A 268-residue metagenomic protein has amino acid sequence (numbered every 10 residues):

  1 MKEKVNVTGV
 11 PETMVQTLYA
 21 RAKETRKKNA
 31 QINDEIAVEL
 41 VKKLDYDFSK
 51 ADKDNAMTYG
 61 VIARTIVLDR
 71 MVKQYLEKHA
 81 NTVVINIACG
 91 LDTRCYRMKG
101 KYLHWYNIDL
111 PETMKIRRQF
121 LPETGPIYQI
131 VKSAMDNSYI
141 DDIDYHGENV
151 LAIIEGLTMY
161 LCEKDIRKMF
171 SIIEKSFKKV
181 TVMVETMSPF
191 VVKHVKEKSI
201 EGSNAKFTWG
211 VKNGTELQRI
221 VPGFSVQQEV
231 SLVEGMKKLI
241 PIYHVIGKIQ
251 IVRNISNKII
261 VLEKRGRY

Functional and structural regions predicted by a protein language model:
M1-I85, C89-K132, H146: Rossmann-like AdoMet
S138-G147: Short amphipathic alpha-helix with an adjacent loop that forms part of the alpha/beta core around
A152-I153: A conserved beta-strand element that flanks and buttresses the S-adenosyl-L-methionine
Y160-I173: A short, conserved alpha-helix within the catalytic core of class I
S176-P189: Conserved beta-strand signature within the Rossmann-like core of class I S-adenosyl-L-methionine
P189-A205: Short, glycine-/aromatic-enriched active-site segment of Class I SAM-dependent methyltransferases
N204-E234: Short alpha-helix
I240-Y268: Core SAM-dependent methyltransferase catalytic element
